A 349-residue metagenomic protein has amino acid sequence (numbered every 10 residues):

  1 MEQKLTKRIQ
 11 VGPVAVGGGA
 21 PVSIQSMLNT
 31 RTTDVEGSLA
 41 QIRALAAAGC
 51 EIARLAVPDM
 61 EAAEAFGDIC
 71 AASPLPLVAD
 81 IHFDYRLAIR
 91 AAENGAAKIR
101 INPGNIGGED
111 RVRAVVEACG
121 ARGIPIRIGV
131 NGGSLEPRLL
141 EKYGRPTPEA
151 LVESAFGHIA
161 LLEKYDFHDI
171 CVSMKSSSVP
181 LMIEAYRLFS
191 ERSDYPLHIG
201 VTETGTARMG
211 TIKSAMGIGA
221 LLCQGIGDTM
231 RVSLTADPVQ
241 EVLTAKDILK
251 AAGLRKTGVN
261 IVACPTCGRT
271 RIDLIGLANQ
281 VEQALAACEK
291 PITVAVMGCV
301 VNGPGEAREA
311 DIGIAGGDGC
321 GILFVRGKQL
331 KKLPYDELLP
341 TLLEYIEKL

Functional and structural regions predicted by a protein language model:
M1-M27, G120, Q283: N-terminal amphipathic alpha-helix/helix-capping segment at the start of soluble metabolic enzymes
G19-G37, A56-P58, L75-F83, L139-V152 (+1 more regions): Active-site mouth loops of central-metabolism enzymes
V22-L28, A53-L55, L77-I81, I99-I101 (+6 more regions): Hydrophobic faces of well-ordered beta-strands that scaffold small-molecule active sites in alpha/beta enzyme cores
N29-V35, A46-C70, R100-G108, D169-V179: Glycine-rich, proline-tolerant flexible connector loops at the mouths of alpha/beta enzymes
Q41, L45, R54-N94: N-terminal active-site wall of soluble small-molecule enzyme domains
M60-I81, A114-I126, Y186-L197, V281-Q283: Alpha-helix-loop-beta-strand connector modules within alpha/beta enzyme cores
R86-R127: Hydrophobic or amphipathic alpha-helical targeting/insertion segments
V130-S134, L139-A286: Catalytic alpha/beta core domains of metabolic enzymes, predominantly
